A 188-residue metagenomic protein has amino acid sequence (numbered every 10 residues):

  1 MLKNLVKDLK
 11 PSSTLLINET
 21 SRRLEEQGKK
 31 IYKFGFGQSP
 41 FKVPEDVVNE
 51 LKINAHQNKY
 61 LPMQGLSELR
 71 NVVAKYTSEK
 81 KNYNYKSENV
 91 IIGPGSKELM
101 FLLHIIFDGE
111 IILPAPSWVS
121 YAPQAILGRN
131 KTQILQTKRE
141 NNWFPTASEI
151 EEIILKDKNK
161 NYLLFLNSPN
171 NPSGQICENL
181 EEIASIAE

Functional and structural regions predicted by a protein language model:
K3, K7-P94: N-terminal small-domain helix-loop-helix segment of the aminotransferase-like
I17, F34, L51, V73 (+6 more regions): Generic structural signal for small/hydrophobic residues in well-ordered secondary structure, especially within
I31, D108, K160-N161: Local beta-strand N-terminus motif with an aromatic residue
S96-M100, S117-S120: Conserved coil-to-alpha-helix start sites within the AMP-binding
I106-A125: Conserved PLP-anchoring active-site segment centered on the Schiff-base-forming lysine
A115, I134-R139: Short beta->alpha connector loops at strand-helix junctions that form conserved, small/polar/Pro-enriched
L127-T132: A short helix-loop-beta submotif of the ANL/AMP-binding
T137-E188: Active-site phosphate-binding strand-loop segment of PLP-dependent enzymes
